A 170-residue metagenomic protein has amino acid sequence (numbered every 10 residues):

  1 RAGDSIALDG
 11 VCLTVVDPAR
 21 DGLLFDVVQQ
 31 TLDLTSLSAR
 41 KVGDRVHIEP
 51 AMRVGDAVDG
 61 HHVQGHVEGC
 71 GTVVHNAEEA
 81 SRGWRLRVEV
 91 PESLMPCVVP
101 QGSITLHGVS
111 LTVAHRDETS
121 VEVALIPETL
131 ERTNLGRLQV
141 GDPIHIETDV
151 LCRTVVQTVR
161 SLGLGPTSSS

Functional and structural regions predicted by a protein language model:
R1-S170: Conserved loop->alpha-helix
